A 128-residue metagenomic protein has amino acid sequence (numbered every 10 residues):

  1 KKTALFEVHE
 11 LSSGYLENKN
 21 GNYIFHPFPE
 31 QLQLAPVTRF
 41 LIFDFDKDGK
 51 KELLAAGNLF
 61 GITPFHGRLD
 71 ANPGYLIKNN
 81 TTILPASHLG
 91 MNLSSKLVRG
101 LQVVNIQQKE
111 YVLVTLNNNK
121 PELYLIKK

Functional and structural regions predicted by a protein language model:
K1-K128: Beta-propeller-forming repeat regions
